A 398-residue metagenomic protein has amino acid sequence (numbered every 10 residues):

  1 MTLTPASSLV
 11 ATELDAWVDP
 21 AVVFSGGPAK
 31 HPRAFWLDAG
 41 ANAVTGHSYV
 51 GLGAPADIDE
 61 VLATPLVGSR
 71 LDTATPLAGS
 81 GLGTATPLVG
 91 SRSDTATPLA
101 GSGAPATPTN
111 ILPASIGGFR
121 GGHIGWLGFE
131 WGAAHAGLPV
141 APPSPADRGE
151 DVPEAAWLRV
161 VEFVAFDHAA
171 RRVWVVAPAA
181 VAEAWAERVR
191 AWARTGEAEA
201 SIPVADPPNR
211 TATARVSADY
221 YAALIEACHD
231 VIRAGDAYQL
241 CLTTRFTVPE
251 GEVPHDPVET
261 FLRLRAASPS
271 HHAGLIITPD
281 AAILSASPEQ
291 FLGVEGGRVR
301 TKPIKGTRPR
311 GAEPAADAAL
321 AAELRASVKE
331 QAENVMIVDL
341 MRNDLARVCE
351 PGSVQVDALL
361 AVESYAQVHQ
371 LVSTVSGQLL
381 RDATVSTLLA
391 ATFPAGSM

Functional and structural regions predicted by a protein language model:
M1-A74, G101, A106-M398: Extended alpha-helical targeting/anchoring segments, especially N-terminal organellar/secretory targeting helices
L66-S102: Long, intrinsically disordered low-complexity tandem-repeat segments
